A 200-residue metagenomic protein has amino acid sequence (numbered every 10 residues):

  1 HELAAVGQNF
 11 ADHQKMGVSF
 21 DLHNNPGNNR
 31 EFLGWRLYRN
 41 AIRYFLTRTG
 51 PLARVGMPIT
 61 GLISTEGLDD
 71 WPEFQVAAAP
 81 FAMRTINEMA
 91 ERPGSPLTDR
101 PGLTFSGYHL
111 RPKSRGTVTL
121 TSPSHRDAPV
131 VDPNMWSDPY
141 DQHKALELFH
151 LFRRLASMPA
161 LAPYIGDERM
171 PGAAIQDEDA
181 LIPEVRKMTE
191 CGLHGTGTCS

Functional and structural regions predicted by a protein language model:
H1-R43, T47-P51: Glycine-rich loop(s) and the adjacent beta-strand/alpha-helix scaffold that form part
H23-G27, N40-S200: FAD-dependent oxidoreductase catalytic-site/capping-region signature
